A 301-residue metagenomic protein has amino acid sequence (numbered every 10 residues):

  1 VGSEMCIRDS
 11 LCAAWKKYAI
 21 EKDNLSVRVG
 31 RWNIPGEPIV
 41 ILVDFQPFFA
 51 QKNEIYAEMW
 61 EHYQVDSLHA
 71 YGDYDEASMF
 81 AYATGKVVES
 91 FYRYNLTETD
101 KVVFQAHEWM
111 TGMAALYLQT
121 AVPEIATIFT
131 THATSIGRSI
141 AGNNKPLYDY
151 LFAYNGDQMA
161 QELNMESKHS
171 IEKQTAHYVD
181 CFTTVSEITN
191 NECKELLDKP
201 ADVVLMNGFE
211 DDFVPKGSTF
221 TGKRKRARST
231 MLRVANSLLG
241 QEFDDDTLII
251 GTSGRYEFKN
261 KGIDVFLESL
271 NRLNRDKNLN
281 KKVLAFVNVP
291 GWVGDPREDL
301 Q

Functional and structural regions predicted by a protein language model:
V1-Q301: Catalytic cores of nucleotide-sugar-dependent glycosyltransferases that transfer UDP/GDP/TDP-activated
